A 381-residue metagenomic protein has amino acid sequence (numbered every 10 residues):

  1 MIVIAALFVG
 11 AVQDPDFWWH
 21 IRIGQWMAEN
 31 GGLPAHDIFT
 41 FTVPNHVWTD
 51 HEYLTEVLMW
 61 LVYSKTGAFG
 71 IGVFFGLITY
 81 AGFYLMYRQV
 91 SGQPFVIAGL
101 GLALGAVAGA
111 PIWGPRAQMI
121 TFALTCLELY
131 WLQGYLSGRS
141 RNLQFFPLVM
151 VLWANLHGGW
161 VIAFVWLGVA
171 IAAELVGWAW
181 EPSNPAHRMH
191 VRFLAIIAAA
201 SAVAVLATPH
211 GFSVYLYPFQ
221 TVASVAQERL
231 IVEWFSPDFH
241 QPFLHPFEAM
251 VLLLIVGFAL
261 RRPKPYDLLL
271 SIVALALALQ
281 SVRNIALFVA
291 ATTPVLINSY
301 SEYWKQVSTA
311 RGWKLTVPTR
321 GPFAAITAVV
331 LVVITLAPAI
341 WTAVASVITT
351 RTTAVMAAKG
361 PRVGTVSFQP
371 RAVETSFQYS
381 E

Functional and structural regions predicted by a protein language model:
I4, G105-G109, L143-G158, A200-V205 (+1 more regions): Membrane-interface alpha helices of multi-pass inner-membrane proteins
A28, G158-R261, V289, V295: Transmembrane catalytic cores of multi-pass membrane glycosyltransferases and polysaccharide-assembly enzymes
T42-F69, L77: Short hydrophobic/aromatic helix or loop-helix immediately within or flanking a transmembrane segment in polytopic
V73-G92: Transmembrane-helix motifs of polytopic, lipid-linked glycan transferases
M86-A108: Transmembrane-helix signature of polytopic, membrane-embedded enzymes that assemble or transfer cell-envelope glycans
A98, G134-V151, R192-I196, L268-I272: Short hydrophobic alpha-helices at membrane interfaces in multi-pass membrane enzymes
E128-L143, L253-L260: Membrane-interface transmembrane helices that cradle and orient dolichyl/undecaprenyl
L315-R320, A325, L331-E381: Extracytoplasmic
